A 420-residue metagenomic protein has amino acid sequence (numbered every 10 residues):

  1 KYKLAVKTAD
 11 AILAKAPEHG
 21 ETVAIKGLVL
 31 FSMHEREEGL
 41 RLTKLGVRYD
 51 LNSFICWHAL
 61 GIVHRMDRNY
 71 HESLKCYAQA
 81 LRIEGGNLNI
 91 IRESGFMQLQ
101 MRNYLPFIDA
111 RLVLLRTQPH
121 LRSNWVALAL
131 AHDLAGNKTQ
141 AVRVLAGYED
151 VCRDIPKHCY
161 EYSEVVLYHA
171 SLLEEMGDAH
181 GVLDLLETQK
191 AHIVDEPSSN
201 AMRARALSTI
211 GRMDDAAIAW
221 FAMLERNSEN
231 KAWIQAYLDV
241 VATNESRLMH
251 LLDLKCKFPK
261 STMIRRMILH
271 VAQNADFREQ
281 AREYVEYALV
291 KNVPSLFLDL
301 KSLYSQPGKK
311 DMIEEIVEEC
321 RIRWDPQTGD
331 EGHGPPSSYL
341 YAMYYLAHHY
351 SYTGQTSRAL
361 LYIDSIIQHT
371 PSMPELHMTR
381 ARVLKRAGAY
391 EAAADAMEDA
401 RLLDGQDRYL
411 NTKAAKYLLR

Functional and structural regions predicted by a protein language model:
K1-R420: Non-TPR docking regions that flank or precede TPR/alpha-solenoid scaffolds in eukaryotic proteins
